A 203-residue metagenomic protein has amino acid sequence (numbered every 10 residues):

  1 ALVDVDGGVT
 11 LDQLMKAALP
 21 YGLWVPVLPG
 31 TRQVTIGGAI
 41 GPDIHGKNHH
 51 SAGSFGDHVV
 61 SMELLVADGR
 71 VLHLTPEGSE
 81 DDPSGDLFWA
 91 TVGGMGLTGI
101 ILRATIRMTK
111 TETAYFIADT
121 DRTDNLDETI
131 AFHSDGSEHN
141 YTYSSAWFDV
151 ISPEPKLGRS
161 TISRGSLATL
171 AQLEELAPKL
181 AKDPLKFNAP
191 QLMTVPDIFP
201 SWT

Functional and structural regions predicted by a protein language model:
A1-T203: Noncatalytic alpha-helical scaffold of FAD-dependent oxidoreductases
